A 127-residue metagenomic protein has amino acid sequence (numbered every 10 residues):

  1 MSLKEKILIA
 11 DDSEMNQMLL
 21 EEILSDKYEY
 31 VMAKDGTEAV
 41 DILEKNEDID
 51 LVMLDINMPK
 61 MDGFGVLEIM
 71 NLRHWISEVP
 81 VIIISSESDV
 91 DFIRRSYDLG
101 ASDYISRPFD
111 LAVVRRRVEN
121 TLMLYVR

Functional and structural regions predicted by a protein language model:
S13-M32: Two-component/phosphorelay signaling modules centered on CheY-like receiver
A33-T37, I93: Conserved Asp/Asn-Gly motif in the active-site loop of CheY-like receiver
E47-M53: Active-site beta3 strand of CheY-like receiver
D55, S85: Active-site residues of response regulator receiver
M58-M61: Receiver (REC) domain active-site loop signature in two-component systems and cognate sites in sensor histidine kinases
D91, F109-V118: C-terminal output helix
